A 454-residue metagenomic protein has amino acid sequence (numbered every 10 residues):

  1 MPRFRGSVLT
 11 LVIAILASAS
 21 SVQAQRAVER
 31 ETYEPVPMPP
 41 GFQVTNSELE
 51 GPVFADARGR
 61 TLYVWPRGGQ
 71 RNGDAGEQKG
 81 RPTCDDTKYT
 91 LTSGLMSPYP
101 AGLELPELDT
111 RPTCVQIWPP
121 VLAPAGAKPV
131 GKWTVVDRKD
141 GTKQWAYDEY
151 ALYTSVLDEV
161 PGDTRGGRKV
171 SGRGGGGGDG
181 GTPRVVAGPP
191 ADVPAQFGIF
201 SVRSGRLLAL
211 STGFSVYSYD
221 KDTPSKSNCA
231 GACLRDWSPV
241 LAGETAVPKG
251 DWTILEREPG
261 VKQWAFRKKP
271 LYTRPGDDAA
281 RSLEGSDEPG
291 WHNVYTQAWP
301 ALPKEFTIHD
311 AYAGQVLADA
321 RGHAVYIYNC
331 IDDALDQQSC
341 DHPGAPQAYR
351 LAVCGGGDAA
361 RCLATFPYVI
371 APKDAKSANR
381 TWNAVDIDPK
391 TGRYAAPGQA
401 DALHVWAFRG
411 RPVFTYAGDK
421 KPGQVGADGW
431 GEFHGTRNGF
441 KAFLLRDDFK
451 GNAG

Functional and structural regions predicted by a protein language model:
M1-L9: Bacterial N-terminal signal peptides that target proteins for export
T10-S18: Bacterial N-terminal signal peptides
S20-A24: Sec/Tat signal peptide C-region and signal peptidase I cleavage site
Q25-G454: Compact beta-sheet-dominated domain cores in extracellular/mature segments
